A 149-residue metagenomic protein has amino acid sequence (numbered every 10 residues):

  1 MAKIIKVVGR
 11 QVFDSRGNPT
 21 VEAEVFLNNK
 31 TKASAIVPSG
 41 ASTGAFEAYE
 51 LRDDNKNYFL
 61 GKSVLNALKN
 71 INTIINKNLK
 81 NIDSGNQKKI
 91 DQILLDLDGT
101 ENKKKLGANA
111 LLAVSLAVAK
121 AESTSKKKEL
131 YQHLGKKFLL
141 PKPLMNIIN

Functional and structural regions predicted by a protein language model:
A2-T20, L27-N149: N-terminal capping/lid subdomain adjacent to the active-site entrance of alpha/beta enzymes
